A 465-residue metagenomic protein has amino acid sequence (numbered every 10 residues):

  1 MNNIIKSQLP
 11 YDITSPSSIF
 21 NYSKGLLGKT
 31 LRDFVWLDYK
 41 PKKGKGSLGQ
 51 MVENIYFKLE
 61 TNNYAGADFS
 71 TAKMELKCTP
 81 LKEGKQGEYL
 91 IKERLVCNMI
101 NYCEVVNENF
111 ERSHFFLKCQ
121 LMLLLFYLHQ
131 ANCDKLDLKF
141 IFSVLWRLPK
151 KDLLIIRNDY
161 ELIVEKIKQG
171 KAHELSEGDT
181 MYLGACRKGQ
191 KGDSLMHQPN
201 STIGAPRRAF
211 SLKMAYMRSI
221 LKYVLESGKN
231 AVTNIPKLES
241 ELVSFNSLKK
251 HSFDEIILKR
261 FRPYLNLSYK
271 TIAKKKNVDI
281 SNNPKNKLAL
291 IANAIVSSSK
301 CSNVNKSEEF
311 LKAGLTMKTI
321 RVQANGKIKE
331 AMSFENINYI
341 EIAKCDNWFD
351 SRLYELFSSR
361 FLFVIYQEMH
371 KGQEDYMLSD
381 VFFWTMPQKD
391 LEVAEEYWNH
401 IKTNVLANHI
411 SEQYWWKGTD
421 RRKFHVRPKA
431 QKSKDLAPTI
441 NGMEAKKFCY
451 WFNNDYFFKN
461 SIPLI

Functional and structural regions predicted by a protein language model:
M1-S70, E75-I465: Nucleic-acid endonuclease domains
